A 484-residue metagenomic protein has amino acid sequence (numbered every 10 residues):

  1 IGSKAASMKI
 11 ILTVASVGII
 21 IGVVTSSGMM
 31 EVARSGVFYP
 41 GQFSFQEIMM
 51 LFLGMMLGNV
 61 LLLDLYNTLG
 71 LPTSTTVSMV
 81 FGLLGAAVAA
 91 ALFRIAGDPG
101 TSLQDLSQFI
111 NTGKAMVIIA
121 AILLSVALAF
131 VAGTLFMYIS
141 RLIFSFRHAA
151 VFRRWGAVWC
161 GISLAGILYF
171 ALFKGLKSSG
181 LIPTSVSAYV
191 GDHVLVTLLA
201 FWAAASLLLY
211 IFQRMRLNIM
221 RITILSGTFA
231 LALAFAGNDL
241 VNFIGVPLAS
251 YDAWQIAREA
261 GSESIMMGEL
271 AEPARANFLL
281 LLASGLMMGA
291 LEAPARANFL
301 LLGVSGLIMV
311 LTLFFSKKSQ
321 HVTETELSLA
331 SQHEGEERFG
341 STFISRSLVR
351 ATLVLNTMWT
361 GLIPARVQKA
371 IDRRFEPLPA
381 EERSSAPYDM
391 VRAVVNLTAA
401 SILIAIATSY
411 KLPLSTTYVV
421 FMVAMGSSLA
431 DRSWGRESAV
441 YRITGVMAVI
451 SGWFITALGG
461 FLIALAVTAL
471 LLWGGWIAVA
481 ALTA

Functional and structural regions predicted by a protein language model:
I1-G285, G289-A484: Multi-pass alpha-helical transmembrane bundle typical of ion/small-solute transporters and intramembrane aspartyl
